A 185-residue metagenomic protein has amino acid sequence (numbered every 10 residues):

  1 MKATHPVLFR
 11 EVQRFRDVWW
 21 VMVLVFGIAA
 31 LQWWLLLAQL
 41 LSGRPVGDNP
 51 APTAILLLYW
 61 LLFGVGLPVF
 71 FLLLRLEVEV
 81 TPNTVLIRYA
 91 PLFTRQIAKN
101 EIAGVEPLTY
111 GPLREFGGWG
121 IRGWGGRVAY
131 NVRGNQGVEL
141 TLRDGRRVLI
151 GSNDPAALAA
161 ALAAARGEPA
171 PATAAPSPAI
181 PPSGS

Functional and structural regions predicted by a protein language model:
M1-P52, A129, A157, A175-S185: N-terminal membrane-targeting/pre-transmembrane regions
K2, E79-T81, V132-R133: Short, ordered beta-strand-loop transition motifs
H5, V12, I87-N153, S177-S185: Non-transmembrane, membrane-adjacent beta-strand/coil modules in membrane-associated proteins and peripheral
W19-L24, P45-A51, V78-L92, R147: Short N-terminal helix-initiation segments at or just after the protein's N-terminus
M22-S42, A54-W60, L92-I102, G167-P171: Short, charge-rich amphipathic segments
G47-G66: Loop-to-helix transition at the N-terminal end of transmembrane alpha-helices
L62-E106: Conserved beta-hairpin
I150-A174: C-terminal/domain-terminus segments
